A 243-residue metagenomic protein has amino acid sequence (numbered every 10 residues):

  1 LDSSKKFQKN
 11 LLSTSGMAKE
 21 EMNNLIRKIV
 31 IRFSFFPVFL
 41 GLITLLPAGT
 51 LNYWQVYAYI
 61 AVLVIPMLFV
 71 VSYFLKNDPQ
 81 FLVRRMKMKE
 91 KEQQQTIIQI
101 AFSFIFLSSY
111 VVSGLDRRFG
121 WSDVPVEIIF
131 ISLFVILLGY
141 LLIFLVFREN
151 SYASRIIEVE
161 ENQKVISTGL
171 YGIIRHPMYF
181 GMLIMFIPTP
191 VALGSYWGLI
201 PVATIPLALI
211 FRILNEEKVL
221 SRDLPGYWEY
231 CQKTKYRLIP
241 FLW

Functional and structural regions predicted by a protein language model:
S3-T168, F180-W243: Membrane-anchoring alpha-helices and their flanking helix-loop junctions
Y171: Catalytic beta-strand/loop module used to bind and position nucleotide/cofactor moieties in cofactor-attachment
I174: Conserved SAM-binding loop
